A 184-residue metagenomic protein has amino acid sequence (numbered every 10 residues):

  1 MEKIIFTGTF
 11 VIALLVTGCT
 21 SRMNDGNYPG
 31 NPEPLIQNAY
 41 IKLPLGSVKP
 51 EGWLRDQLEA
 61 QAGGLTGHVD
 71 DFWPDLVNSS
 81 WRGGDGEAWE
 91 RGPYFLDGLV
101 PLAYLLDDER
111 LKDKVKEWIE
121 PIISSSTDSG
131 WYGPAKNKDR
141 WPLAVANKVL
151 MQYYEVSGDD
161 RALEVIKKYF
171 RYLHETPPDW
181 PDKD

Functional and structural regions predicted by a protein language model:
E2-T9: Sec-dependent signal peptide recognition, specifically the positively charged N-region followed immediately by
F10-L14: Hydrophobic helical h-region of N-terminal Sec-dependent signal peptides in bacterial secretory/periplasmic proteins
T17-G18: C-terminal motif of bacterial Sec signal peptides marking the signal peptidase cleavage site
S21-D184: Glycan-recognition and catalytic cores of secretory/periplasmic carbohydrate-active enzymes
